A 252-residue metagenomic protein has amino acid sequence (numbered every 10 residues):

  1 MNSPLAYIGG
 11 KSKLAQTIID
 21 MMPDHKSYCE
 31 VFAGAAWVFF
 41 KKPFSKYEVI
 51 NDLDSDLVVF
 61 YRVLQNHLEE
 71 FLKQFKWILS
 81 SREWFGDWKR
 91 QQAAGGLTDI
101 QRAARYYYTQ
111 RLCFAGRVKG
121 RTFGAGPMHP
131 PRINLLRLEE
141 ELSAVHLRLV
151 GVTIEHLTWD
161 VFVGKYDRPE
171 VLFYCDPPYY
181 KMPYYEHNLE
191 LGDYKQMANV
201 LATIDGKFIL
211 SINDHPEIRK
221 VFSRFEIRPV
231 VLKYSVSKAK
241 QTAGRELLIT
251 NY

Functional and structural regions predicted by a protein language model:
M1-L14, M21, A36, S55 (+6 more regions): SAM-dependent nucleic-acid methyltransferase catalytic core
H25-F32: Conserved class I S-adenosyl-L-methionine
Y28, V171-C175, F208: Generic beta-sheet signal
A35-K46: Conserved SAM-binding loop of SAM-dependent methyltransferases across substrates and taxa, primarily the Class I
Y47-D52: Conserved SAM-binding motif I beta-strand of class I
V58: Short alpha-helix immediately C-terminal to the canonical SAM-binding loop
Y61: Conserved SAM-binding loop
E190-Y252: Long, positively charged, glycine-interspersed low-complexity recognition regions
